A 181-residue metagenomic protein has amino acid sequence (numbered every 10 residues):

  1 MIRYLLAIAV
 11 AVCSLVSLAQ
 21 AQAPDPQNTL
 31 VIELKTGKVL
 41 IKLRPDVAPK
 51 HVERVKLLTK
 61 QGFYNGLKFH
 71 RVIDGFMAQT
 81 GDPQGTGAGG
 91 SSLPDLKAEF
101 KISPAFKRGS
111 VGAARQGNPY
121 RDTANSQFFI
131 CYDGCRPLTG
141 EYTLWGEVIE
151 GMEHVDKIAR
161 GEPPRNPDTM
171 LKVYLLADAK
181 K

Functional and structural regions predicted by a protein language model:
M1-I8: Bacterial N-terminal signal peptides that target proteins for export
I2, S14-K181: Cyclophilin-like peptidyl-prolyl cis-trans isomerases
